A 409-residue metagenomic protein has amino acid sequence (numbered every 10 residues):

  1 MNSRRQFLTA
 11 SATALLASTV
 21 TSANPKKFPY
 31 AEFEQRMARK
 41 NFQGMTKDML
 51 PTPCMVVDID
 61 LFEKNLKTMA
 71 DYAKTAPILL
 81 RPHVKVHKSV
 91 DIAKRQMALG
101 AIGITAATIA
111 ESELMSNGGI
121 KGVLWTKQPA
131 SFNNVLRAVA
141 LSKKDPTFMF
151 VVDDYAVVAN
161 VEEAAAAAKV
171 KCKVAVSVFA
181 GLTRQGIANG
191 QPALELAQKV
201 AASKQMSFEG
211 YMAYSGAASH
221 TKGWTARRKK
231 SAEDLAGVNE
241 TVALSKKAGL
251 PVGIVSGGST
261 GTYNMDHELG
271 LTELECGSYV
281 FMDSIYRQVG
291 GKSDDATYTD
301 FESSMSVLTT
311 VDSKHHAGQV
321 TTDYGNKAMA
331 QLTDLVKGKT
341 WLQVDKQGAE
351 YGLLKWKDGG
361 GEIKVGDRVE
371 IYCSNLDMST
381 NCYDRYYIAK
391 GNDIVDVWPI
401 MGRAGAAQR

Functional and structural regions predicted by a protein language model:
M1-L15: N-terminal secretory signal peptides and thylakoid transit peptides that target proteins across membranes
R4, L8, K314-R409: C-terminal accessory subdomain/extension
T19-Y72: C-terminal segment of N-terminal export signals and the immediately downstream linker at the start of the mature
D48-D58, G122-W125, V139-F150, K222-A232 (+1 more regions): Glycine-rich tight-turn/loop motif centered on a GG-T
F62, K85, M115, V176 (+5 more regions): Conserved, mostly hydrophobic/aromatic
H83-S215, S219-H220: Active-site-proximal beta-alpha core segment in soluble small-molecule metabolic enzymes
K173, F179-G291, D295: Active-site loop/helix belt of alpha/beta enzymes
T262-K337: Active-site loop ensemble at the mouth of alpha/beta enzyme cores that anchors a bound cofactor
